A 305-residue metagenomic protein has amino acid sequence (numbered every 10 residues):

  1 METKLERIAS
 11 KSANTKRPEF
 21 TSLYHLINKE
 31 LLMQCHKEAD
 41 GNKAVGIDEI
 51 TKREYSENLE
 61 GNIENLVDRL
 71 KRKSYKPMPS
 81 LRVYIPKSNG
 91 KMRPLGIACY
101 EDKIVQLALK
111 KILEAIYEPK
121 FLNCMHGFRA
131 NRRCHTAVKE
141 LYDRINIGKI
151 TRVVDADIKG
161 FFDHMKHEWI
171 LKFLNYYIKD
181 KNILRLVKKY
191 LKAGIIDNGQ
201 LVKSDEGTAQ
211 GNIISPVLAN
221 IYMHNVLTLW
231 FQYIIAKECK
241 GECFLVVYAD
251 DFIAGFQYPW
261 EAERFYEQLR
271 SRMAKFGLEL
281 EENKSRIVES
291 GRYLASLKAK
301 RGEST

Functional and structural regions predicted by a protein language model:
M1-L23: Charged, compositionally biased N-terminal leader segments and the immediate start of the first structured element
E30-P86: Phosphate/adenylate-binding "loop-and-lid" substructures adjacent to NTP/NAD/dNTP-binding pockets in NTP-dependent
K52, S56-L59, I63, D102 (+6 more regions): Generic alpha-helical secondary structure
R69-Y84, S88, K120-S296, G302-S304: Conserved polymerase palm-domain catalytic core
N89-I97, Q106: Glycine-rich active-site/cofactor-binding loop and its immediate structural neighborhood
P94-C99, E303-T305: Conserved phosphate-binding loops in nucleotide/dinucleotide-binding enzymes
E101-K110, Y142, R152: Duplex nucleic acid-engaging cores and interfaces of nucleic-acid transaction enzymes
L107, K111-H126: Electropositive, glycine- and tryptophan-enriched low-complexity nucleic-acid-binding patches
